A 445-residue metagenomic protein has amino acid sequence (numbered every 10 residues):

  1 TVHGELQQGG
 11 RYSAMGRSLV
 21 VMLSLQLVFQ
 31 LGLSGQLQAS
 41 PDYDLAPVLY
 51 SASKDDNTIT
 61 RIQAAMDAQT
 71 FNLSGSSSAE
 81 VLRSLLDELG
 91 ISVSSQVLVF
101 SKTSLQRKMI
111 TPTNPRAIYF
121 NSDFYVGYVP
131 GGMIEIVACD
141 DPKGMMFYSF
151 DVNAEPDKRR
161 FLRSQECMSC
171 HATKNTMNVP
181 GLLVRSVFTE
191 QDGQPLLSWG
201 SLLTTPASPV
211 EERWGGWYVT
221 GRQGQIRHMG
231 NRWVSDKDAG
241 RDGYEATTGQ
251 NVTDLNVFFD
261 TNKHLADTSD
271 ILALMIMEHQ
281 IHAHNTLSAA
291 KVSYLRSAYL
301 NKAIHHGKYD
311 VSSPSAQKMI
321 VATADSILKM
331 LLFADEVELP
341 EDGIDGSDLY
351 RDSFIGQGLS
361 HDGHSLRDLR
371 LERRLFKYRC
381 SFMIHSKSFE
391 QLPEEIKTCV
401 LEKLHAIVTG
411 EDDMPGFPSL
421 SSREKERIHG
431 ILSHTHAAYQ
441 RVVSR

Functional and structural regions predicted by a protein language model:
T1-G16: N-terminal secretory signal peptides that target proteins for export/translocation
Y12, R17-S18, L25, Q165 (+2 more regions): Low-complexity, intrinsically disordered short peptide segments enriched in small/polar/basic residues
V21-G32: Bacterial N-terminal signal peptides
G32-A39: Signal peptide processing junction and immediate N-terminal pro/mature segment of secreted/exported proteins
L37, V126-D310, S315-Q317, V321-A334 (+1 more regions): Sequence context surrounding c-type heme c attachment/ligation sites in exported
S40-G131: N-terminal alpha-helical interaction blocks
A334, G343-E372, S388-F389: Acidic, glycine-enriched catalytic cores built around paired aspartates
